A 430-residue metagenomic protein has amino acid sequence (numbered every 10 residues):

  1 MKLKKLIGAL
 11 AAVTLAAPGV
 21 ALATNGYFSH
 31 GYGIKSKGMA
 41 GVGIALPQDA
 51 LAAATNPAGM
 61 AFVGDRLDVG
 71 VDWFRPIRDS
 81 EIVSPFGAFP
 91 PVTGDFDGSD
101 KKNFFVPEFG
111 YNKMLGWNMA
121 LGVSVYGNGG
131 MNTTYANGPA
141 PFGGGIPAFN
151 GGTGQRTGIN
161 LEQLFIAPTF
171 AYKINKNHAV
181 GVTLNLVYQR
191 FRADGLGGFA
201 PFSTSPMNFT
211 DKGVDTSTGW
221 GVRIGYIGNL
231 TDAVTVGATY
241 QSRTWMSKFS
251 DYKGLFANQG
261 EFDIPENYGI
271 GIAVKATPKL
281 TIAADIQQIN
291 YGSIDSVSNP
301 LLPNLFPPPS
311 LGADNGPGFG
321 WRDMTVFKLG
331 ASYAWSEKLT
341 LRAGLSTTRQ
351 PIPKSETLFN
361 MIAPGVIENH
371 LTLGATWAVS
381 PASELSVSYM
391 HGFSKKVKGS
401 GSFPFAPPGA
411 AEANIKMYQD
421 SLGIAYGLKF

Functional and structural regions predicted by a protein language model:
M1-L22: Gram-negative bacterial Sec-dependent N-terminal signal peptides
L22-K37, I82, G87-P91, N103-F430: Outer-membrane beta-barrel porins/channels
Y27-G43, A61-D79: Transmembrane beta-strand segments of Gram-negative outer membrane beta-barrel proteins
G41-Q48, I77-K102: Surface-exposed strand-loop-strand hairpins of Gram-negative outer-membrane beta-barrel proteins
I44-L46, L51-G64, Y111-G116: Outer-membrane beta-barrel pore proteins
V69-I77, S99-K113: Long, well-ordered hydrophobic secondary-structure segments characteristic of membrane-embedded and membrane-proximal
